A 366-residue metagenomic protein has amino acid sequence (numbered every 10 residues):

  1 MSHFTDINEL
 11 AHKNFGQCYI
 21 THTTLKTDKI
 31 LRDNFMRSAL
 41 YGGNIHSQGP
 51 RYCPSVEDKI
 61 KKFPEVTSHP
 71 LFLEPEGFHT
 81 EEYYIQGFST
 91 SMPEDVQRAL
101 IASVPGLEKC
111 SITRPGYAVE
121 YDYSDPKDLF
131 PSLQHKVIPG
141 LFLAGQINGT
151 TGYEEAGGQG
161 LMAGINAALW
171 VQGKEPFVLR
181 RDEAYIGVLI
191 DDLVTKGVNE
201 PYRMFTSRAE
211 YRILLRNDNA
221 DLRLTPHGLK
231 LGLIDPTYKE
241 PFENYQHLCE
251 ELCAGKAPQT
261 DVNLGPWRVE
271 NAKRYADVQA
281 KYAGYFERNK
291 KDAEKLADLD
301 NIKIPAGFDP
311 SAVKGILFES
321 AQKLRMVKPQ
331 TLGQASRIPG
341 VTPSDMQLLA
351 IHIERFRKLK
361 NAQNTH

Functional and structural regions predicted by a protein language model:
M1-R98, G106, I186, T195-P258: An anion/pyrophosphate-binding glycine-rich loop and adjacent beta-alpha core in soluble alpha-beta enzymes
F72, F78, Y84-T150, V178-D191 (+2 more regions): A glycine-rich dinucleotide-binding beta-alpha-beta segment and adjacent secondary-structure elements that constitute
V104-P105, K109, M162-W170, A335: Glycine-rich loop(s) and the adjacent beta-strand/alpha-helix scaffold that form part
Q146-E154, E210-R212: Glycine-rich phosphate/pyrophosphate-binding beta-alpha loops
A156-L179: Internal hydrophobic alpha-helix adjacent to the cofactor/substrate pocket in enzyme cavities
G173-I186, A350-N361: Charge-dense, low-complexity polyampholytic segments
R208, A220, T225-Q347, I351-K360 (+1 more regions): Extended, charge-enriched "interface" segments that sit outside catalytic cores
